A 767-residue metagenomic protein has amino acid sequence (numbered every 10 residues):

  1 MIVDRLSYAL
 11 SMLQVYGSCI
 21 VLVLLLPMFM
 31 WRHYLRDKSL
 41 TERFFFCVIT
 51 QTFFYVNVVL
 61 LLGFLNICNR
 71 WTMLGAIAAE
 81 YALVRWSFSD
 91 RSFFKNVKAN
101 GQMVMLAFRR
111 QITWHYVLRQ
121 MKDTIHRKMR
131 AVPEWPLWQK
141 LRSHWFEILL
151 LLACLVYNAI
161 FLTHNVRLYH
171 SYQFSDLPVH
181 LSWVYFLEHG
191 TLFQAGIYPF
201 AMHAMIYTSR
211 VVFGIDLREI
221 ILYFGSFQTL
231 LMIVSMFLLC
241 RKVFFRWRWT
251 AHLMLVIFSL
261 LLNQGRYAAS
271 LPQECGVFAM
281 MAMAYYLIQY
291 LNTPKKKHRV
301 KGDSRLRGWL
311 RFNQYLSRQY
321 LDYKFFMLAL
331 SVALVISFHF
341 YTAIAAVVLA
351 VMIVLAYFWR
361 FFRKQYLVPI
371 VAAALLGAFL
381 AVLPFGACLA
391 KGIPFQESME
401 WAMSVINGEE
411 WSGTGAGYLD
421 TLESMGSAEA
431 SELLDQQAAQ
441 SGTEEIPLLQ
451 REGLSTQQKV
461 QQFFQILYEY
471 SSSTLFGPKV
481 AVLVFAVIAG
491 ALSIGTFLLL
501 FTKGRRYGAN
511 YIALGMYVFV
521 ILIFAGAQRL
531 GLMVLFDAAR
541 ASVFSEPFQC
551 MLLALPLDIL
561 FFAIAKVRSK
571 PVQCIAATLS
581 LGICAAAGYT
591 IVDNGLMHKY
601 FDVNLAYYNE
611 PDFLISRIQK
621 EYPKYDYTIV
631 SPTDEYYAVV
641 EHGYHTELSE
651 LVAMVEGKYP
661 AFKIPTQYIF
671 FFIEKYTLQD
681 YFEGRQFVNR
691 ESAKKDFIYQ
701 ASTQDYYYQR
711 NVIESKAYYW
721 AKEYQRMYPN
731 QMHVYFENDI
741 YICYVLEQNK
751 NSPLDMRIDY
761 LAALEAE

Functional and structural regions predicted by a protein language model:
M1-W138: Membrane-embedded, hydrophobic transmembrane alpha-helices
V48-V59, L151-A159, M202, V211 (+4 more regions): Membrane-embedded helix bundles of polyisoprenyl
F64-R70, N165-L177, L192, F213-G214 (+6 more regions): Membrane-helix boundary/interfacial segments in multi-pass membrane proteins
Q139-L141, R248, W309-Y320, F361-V368 (+2 more regions): Membrane-interface helix-loop-helix junctions at transmembrane boundaries of multi-pass membrane enzymes, predominantly
V184, A577-F662: Extracytoplasmic
I197, A201, G377-G495: Periplasmic/ER-lumenal interhelical loops and adjacent helix-loop junctions in multi-pass membrane proteins
I370-F379, D558-N594: Signature aromatic-anchored transmembrane alpha helix within multi-pass, membrane-resident enzymes that catalyze glycan
K675-E767: Aromatic/acidic, Gly/Pro-rich catalytic loop(s) in extracytoplasmic/lumenal soluble domains of multi-pass membrane
